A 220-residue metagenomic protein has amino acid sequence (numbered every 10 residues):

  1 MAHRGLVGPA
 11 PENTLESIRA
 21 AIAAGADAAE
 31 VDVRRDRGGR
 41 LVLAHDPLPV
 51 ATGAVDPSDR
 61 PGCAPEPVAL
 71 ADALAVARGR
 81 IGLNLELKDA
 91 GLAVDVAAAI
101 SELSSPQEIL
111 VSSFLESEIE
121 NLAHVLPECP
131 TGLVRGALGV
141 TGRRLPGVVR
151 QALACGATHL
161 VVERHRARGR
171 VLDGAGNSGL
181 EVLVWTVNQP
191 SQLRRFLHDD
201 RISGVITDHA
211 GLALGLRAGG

Functional and structural regions predicted by a protein language model:
M1-G220: Phosphate-group recognition and catalysis centered on beta-loop-alpha active-site segments
